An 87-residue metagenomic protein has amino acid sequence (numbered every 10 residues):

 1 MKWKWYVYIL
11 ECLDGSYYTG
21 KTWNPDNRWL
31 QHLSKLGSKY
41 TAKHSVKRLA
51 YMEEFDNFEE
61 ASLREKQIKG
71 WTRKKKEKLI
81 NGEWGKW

Functional and structural regions predicted by a protein language model:
M1-S38, A42-K69, R73-K76, I80-W87: GIY-YIG nuclease catalytic motif and its immediate N-terminal context
